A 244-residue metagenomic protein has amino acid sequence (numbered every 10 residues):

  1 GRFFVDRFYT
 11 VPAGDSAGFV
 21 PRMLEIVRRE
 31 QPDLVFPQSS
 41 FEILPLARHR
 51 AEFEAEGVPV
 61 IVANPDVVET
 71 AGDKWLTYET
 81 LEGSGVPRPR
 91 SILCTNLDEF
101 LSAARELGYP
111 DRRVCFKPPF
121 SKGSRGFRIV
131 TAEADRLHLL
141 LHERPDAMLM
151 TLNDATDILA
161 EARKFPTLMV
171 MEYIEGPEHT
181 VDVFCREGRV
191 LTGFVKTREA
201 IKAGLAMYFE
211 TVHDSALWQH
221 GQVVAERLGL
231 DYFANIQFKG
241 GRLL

Functional and structural regions predicted by a protein language model:
G1-V62: ATP-binding N-terminal substructure of ATP-dependent carboxylate-amine bond-forming enzymes
R2-F3, G18-P21, E69-K74, S124 (+1 more regions): Short, charged, surface-exposed secondary-structure boundary motifs
V68-L168, E187: Active-site nucleotide/adenylate-binding loops and adjacent lid/helix of ATP-dependent enzymes
F120-S121, Y173-P177, G229-D231: A short catalytic or substrate-binding loop motif that flags glycine-/basic-rich loops and adjacent residues that bind
L141-V224, K239-L243: Phosphate-binding site of ATP-dependent enzymes
L230-G241: A short glycine-rich, hydrophobically flanked beta-strand micro-motif that places a catalytic Asp/Glu for divalent metal
